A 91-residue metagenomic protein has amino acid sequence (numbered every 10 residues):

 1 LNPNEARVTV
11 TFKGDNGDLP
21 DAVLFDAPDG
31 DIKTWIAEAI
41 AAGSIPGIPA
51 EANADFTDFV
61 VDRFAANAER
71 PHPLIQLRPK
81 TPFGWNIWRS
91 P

Functional and structural regions predicted by a protein language model:
L1-N2, A37, F56-D58: Short amphipathic alpha-helical surface micro-motifs
L1-V10: Charged, low-complexity intrinsically disordered regulatory segments in eukaryotic signaling
A6, V23-D26, T57: Bulky hydrophobic/aromatic packing residues
T11-K13, P20, R78-K80: A structural detector for beta-sheet-dominated domains
G14-K33: Short, contiguous acidic and Ser/Thr-rich linear segments
P28-S44: Short amphipathic, charge-patterned alpha-helical segments
A42-S90: Short, mixed-charge low-complexity intrinsically disordered segments
